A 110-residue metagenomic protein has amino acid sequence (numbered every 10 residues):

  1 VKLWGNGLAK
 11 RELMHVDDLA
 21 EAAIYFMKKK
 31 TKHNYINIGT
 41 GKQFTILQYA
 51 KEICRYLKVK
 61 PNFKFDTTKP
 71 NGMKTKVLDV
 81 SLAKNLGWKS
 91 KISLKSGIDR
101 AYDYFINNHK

Functional and structural regions predicted by a protein language model:
V1-K110: C-terminal substrate-binding subdomain of Rossmann-fold SDR/epimerase-dehydratase oxidoreductases
